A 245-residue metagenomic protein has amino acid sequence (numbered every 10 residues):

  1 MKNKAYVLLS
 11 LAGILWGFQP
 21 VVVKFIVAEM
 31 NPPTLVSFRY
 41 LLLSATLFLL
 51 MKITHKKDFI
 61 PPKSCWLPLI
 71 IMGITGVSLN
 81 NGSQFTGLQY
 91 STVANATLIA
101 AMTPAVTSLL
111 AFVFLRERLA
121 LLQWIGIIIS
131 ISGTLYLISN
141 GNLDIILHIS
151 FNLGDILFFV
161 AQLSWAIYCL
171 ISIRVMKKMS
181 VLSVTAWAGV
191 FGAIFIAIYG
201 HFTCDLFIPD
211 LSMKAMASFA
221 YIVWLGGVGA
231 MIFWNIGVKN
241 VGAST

Functional and structural regions predicted by a protein language model:
M1-T34, L147-R174, I194-F195: Glycine-/small-residue-enriched transmembrane alpha-helix faces in small-molecule transporters and effluxers
L15, Q19-P20, F48-A100, Y136 (+1 more regions): Specific transmembrane alpha-helical segments of multi-pass solute transporters/efflux pumps, especially DMT/EamA
Q19, L42-T46, I99-V113, I128-I129 (+5 more regions): Alpha-helical transmembrane segments of compact multi-pass small-molecule transporters, enriched in specific families
V21-P32, F59, T86-Q89, I138-F151 (+1 more regions): Membrane-interface helix termini and inter-helical loops of multi-pass transporters
I26, L35, R39, G87 (+7 more regions): Hydrophobic/aromatic residues within transmembrane alpha-helices of multi-pass small-molecule transporters
V27-L79, V106, L163-I171, A186-C204 (+1 more regions): Transmembrane alpha-helices of multi-pass small-molecule transport proteins
T34-A45, N81-W124, A161, A243-T245: Specific alpha-helical transmembrane segments that line the substrate/conduction pathway and gating interfaces
L47, I70, L110, L119-G141 (+1 more regions): Hydrophobic transmembrane alpha-helices of multi-pass small-molecule transport proteins
